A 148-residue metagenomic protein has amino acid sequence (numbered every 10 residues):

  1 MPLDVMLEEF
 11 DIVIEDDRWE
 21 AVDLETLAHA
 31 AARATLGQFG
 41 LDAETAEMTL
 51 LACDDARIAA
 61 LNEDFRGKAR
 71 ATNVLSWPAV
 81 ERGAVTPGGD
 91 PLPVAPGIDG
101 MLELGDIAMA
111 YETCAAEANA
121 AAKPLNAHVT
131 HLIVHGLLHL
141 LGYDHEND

Functional and structural regions predicted by a protein language model:
M1-V129, L138-D148: An acidic/histidine-cluster motif and surrounding catalytic segment that typifies divalent-metal-assisted enzyme active
L132: Residues within the DNA-recognition helix of helix-turn-helix
